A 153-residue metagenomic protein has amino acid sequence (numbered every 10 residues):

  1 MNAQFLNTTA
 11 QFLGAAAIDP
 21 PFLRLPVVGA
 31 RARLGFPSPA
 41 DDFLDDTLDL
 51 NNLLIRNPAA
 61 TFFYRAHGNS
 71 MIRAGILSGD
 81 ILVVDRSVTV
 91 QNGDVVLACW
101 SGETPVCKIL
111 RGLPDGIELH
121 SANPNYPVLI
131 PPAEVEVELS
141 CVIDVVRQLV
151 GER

Functional and structural regions predicted by a protein language model:
M1-I72, E103-P105, L113-G116, V128 (+2 more regions): Short, positionally conserved secondary-structure boundary motifs
G79-D80, D94: Structural motif
G93-V96, C107: Short beta-alpha junctions and helix-cap segments that line functional grooves
H120-E136: Short solvent-exposed strand/turn elements
